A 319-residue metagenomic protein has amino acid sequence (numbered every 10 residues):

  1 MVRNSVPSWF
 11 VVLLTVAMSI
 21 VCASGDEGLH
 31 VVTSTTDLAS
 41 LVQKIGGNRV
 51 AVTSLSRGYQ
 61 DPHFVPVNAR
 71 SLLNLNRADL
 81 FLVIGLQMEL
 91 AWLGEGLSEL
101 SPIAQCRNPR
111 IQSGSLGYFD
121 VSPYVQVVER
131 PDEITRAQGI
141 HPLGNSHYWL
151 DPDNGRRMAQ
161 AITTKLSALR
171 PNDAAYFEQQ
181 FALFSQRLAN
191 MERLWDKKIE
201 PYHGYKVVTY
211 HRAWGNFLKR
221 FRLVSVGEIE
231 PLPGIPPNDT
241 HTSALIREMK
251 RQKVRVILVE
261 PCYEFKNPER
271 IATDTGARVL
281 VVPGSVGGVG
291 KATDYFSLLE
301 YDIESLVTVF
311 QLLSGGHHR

Functional and structural regions predicted by a protein language model:
M1-F10: Bacterial N-terminal signal peptides that target proteins for export
W9-S19: Bacterial N-terminal signal peptides
S24-R319: Extracytoplasmic metal-acquisition and chelation regions
